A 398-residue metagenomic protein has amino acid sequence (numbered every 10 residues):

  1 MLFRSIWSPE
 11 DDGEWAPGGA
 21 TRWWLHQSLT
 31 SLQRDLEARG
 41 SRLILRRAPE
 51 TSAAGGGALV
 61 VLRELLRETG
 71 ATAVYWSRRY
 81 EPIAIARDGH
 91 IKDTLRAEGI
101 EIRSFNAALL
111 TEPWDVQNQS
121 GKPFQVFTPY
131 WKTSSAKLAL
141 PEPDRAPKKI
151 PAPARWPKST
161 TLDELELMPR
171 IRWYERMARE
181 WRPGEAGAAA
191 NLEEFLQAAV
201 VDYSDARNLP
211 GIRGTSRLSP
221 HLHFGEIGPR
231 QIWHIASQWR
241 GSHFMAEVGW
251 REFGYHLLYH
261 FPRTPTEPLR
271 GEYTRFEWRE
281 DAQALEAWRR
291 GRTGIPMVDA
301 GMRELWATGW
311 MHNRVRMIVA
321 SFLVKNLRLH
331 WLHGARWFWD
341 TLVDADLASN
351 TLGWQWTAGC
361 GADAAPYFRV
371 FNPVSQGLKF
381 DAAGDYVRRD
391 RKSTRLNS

Functional and structural regions predicted by a protein language model:
M1-E142, R240, R303, S349: Trp/Phe/Arg-rich N-terminal binding region typifying the photolyase-homology
W15, G19-W23, R179-A186, W288 (+1 more regions): Charge-dense, low-complexity intrinsically disordered segments
G19-A20, R78-R79, S204-D205, W288 (+1 more regions): Short, contiguous strand/loop micro-motifs
Q27, A86, K122-Q125, G187 (+3 more regions): Generic recognition of short, well-ordered alpha-helical interface segments
L36, L95, W131, L196 (+3 more regions): Hydrophobic residues within well-ordered, non-membrane alpha-helices that form the packing/core of soluble catalytic
I100, G121-Y273, F380-D381, D385-S398: Glycine/tryptophan-enriched, flexible segments
L209, R213-S393: Active-site-proximal binding-pocket segments
